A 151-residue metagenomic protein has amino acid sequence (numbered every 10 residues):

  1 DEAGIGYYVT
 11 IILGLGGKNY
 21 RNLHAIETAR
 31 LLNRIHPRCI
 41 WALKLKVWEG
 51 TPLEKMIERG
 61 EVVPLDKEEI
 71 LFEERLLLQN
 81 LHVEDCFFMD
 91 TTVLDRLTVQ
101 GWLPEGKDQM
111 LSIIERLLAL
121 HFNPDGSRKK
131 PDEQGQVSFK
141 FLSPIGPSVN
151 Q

Functional and structural regions predicted by a protein language model:
D1, I26-H36: Short amphipathic alpha-helices and their capping/turn segments at secondary-structure boundaries
D1-G4, L78: Surface-exposed amphipathic alpha-helices with a cationic face
A3-H24, L43-E49, M56-P64: Conserved strand-turn element in the central/C-terminal portion of the radical SAM core barrel that lines
A25-I26, L71: Short amphipathic alpha-helical segment that frequently serves as the phosphate-/nucleotide-binding helix
N33-Q151: Auxiliary Fe-S-binding modules of radical SAM enzymes
